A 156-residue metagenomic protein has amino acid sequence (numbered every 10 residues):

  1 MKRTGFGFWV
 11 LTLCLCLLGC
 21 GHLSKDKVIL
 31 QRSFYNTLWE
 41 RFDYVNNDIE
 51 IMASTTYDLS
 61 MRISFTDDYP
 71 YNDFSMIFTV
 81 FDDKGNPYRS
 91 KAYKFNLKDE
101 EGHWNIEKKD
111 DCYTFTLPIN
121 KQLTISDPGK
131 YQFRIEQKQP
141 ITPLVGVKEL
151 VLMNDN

Functional and structural regions predicted by a protein language model:
M1-W9: Bacterial N-terminal signal peptides that target proteins for export
L18-G19: C-terminal motif of bacterial Sec signal peptides marking the signal peptidase cleavage site
S24-M76, R89: Start-of-domain marker
A53-Y57, L117-Y131, I135-Q137: Short tyrosine-centred short linear motifs in exposed loops/low-complexity segments
R62-S64, I135-P140: Short beta-strand-plus-loop segments that form exposed binding edges in beta-rich domains
D82-N86: Solvent-exposed strand-loop boundary residues in beta-sheet-rich modules
A92-T124: An anionic, turn-rich surface loop/hairpin at beta-sheet edges that serves as a generic interaction/coordination patch
I141-L152: Edge beta-strands of jelly-roll/beta-sandwich modules across compartments, strongly enriched in secreted/luminal
